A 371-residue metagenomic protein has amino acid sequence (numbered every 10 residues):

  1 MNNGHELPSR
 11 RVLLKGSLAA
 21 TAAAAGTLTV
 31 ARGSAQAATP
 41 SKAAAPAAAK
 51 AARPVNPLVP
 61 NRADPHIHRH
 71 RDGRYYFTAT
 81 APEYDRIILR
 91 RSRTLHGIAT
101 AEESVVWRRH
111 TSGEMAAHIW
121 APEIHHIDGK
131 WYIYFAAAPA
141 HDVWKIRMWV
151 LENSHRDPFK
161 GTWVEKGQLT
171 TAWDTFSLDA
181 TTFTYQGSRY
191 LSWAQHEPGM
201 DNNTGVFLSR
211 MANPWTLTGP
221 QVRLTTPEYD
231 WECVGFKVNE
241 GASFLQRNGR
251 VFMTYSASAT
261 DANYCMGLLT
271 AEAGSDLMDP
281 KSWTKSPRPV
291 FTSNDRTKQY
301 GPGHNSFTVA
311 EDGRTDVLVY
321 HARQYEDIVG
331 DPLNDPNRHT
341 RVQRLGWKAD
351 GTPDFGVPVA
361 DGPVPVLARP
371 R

Functional and structural regions predicted by a protein language model:
M1-N2, L14, S41, A49: Generic cytosolic/nucleocytoplasmic N-terminal low-complexity/intrinsically disordered segments
M1-P8, A20-G26, R32-S34: N-terminal secretory signal peptides
L7-R10, P60-N61: Onset of an N-terminal alpha helix
S9-S17: N-terminal export leaders
T29-P54: C-terminal segment of N-terminal export signals and the immediately downstream linker at the start of the mature
A45-I119, H125-L178, T184-G235, Q246-V251 (+3 more regions): Beta-rich carbohydrate-recognition and catalytic domains
I119-E123, V238-S243, G301-F307: Signature of short aromatic-glycine-proline-rich micro-motifs recurring in repeat-based ectodomains
